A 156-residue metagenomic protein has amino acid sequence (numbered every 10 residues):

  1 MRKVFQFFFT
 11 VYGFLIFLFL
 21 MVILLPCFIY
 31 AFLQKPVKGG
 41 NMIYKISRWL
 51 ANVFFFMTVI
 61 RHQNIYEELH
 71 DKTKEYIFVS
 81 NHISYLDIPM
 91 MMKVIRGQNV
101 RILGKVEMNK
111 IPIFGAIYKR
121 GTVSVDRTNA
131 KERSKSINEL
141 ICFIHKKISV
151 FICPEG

Functional and structural regions predicted by a protein language model:
R2-N64, A116-R120: A transmembrane-helix-recognition feature enriched in membrane-embedded lipid enzymes and envelope glyco-/phospholipid
M57, R61-G156: Soluble catalytic domains of membrane acyltransferases
